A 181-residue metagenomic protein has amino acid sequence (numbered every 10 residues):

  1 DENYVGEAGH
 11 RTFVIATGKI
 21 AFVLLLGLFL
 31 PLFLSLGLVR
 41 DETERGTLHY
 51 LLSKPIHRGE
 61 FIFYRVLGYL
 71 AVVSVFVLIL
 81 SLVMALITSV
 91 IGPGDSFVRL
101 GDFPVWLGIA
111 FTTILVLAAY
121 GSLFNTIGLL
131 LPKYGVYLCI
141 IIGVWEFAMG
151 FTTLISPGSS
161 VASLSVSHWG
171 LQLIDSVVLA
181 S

Functional and structural regions predicted by a protein language model:
D1-G37, I62-Y134, Q172, V178: Secretory targeting signals
E2-V14, L130, G135, C139-S181: Terminal transmembrane helical anchor/hairpin motif
T12-K19, L51-I62, A85, I142-T152: Hydrophobic alpha-helical transmembrane segments
G37-A71: Helix-loop-helix units of permease transmembrane domains in multi-pass membrane transporters, especially ABC
D41, R45, T88, G92-S96 (+2 more regions): Perimembrane helix-loop junctions in membrane proteins
T47, S122, T126, C139: Amphipathic alpha-helical recognition patches that constitute DNA-binding helices
I56, R65-G68, V73, L78 (+2 more regions): Flexible domain-boundary/linker segments
